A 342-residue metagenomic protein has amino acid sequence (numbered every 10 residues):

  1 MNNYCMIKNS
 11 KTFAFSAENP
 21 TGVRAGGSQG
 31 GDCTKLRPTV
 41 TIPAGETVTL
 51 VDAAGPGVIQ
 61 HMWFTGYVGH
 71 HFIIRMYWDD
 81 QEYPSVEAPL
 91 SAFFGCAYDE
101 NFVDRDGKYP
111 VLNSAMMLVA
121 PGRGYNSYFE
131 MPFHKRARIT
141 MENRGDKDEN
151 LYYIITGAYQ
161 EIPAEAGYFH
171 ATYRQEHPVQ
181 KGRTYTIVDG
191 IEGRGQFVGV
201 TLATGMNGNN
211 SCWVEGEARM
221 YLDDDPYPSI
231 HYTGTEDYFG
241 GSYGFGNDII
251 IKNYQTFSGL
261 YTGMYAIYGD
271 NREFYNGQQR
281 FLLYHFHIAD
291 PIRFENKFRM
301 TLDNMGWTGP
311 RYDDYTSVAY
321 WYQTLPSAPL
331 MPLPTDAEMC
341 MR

Functional and structural regions predicted by a protein language model:
M1-R342: Beta-strand-centric surfaces of beta-sandwich/beta-rich domains
